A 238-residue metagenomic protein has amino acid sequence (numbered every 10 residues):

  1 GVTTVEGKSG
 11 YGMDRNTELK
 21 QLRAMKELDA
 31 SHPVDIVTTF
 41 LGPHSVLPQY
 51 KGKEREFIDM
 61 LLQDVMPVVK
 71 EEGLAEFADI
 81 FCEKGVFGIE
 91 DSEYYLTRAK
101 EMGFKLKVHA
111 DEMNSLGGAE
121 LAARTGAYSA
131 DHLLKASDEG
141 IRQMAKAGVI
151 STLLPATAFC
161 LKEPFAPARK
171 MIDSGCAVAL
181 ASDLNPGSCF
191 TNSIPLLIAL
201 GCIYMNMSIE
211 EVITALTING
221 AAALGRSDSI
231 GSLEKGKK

Functional and structural regions predicted by a protein language model:
G1, K8, A78, A130 (+5 more regions): Conserved, mostly hydrophobic/aromatic
T3-G117: Metal-coordinating catalytic core of metallo-dependent amide/deamination hydrolases
E6, D79, D131, T152-L153 (+1 more regions): Conserved beta-strand positions in the central sheet of alpha/beta enzyme cores
S9-G10, L41, D111, K135 (+2 more regions): Short, ordered loop/turn segments at secondary-structure junctions
V34, L74, A147, S174-A177: A short helix-to-beta-strand connector/capping loop
I58-D64, V68-E71, F87-D173, T191: Catalytic core of soluble alpha/beta enzymes
E101-L106, R124-T125, L153, K162-K238: His/Asp/Glu-enriched, well-ordered alpha-helical/loop segment that forms or immediately abuts the divalent-metal
